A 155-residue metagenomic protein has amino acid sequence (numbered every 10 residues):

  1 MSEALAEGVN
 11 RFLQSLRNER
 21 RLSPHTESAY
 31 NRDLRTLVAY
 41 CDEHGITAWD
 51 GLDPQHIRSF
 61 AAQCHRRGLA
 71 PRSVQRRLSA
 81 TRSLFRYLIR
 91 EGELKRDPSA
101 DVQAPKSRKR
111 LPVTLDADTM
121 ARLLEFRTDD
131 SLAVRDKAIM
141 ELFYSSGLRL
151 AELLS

Functional and structural regions predicted by a protein language model:
M1-S155: Conserved catalytic core of the tyrosine transesterase superfamily
